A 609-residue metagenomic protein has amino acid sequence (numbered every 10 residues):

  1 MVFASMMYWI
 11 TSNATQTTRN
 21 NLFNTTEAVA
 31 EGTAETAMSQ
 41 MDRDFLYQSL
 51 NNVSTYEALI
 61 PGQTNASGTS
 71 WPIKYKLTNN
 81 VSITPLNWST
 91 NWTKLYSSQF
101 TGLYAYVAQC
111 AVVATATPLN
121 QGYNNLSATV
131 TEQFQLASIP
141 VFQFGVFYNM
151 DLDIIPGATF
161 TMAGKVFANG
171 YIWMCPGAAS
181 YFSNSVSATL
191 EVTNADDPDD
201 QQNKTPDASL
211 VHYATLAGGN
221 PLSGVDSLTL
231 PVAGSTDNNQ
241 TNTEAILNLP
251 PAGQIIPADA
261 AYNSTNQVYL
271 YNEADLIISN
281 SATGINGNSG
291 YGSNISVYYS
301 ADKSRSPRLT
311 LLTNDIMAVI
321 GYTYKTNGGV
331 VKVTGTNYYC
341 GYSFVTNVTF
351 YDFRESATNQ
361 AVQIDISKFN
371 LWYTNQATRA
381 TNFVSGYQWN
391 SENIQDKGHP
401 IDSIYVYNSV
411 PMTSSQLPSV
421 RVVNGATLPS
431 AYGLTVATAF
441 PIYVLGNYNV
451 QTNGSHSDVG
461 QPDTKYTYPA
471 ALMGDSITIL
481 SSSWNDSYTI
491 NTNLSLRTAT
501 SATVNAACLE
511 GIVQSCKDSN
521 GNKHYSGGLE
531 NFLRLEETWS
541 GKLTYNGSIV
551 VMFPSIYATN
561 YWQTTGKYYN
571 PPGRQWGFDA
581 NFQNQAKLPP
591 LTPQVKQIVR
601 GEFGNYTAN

Functional and structural regions predicted by a protein language model:
M1-V29: Aliphatic-rich helix starts adjacent to a transmembrane/signal segment
V2-F3, S127-F134, M150-I154: Generic detector of short, locally flexible boundary/turn motifs and exposed helical patches
A4-Y8, T15, W92, N124 (+2 more regions): A generic structural signal for ordered alpha-helices
T26-F45: N-terminal alpha-helical signal peptides/signal-anchor transmembrane segments
L46-Q109, I139-N609: C-terminal globular interaction/adhesion domains in large, modular proteins
Y104-Q109, T115-I139: Extended acidic/polar, glycine-enriched regions that form or flank non-catalytic beta-rich accessory modules
